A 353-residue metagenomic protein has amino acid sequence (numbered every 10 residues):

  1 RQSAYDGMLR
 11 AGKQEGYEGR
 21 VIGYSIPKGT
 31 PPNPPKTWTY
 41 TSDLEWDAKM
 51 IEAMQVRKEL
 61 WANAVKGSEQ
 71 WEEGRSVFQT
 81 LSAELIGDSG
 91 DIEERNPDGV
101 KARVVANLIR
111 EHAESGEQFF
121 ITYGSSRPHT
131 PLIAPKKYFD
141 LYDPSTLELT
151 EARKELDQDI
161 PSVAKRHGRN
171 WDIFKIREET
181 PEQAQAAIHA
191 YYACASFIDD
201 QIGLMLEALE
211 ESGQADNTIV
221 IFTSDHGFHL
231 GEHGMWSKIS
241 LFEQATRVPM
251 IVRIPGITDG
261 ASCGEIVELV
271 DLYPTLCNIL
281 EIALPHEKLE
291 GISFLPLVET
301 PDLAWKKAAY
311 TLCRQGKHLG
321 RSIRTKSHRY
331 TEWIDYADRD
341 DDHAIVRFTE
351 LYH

Functional and structural regions predicted by a protein language model:
R1-D91: Catalytic-site neighborhoods of secreted/periplasmic enzymes that process anionic sulfate/phosphate groups
R20, H226-E232, V270-Y273, N278-Y352: C-terminal cap/loop subdomain of S1 sulfatases and analogous C-terminal strand-loop tails that border
G29-T41, E45-E52, R57-A62, E243-Q244 (+1 more regions): C-terminal, low-complexity/hydrophilic appendages and adjacent surface loops of extracellular/periplasmic anionic
S76-I92, G168-H189, R253-I257: Short glycine/proline-rich turn/loop motifs
I92, N96-A113, T146-L149, I176-T218 (+1 more regions): A long, amphipathic alpha-helix that forms part of the scaffold/cap immediately adjacent to metal-dependent active
R95, Q158-I160, I188-S196, Q214 (+4 more regions): A short beta-strand-to-alpha-helix junction
N107-R153, D172-A186, H229, M235: Active-site His/acidic residue clusters
P131-Y138, E207-E268, R321: Histidine-centered active-site microenvironments of extracellular/periplasmic hydrolases and transferases
